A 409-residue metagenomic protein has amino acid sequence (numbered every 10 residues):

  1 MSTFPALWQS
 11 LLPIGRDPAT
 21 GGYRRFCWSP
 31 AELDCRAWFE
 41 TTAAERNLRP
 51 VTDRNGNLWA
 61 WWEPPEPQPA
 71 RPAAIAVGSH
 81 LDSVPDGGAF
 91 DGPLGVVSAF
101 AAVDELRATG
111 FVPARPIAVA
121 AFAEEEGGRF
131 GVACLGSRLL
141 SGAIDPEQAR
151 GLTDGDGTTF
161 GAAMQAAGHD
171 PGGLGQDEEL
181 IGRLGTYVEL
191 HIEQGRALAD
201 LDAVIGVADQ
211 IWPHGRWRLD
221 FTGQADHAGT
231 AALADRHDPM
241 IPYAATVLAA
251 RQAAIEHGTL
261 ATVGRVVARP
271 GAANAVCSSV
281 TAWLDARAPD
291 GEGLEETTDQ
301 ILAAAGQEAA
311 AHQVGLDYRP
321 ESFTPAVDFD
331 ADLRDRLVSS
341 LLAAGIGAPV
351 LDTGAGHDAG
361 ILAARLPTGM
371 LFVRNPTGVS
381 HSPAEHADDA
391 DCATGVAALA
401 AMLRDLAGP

Functional and structural regions predicted by a protein language model:
M1-S29, A123, P320: N-terminal capping segment at the start of a domain
S10-I14, I75-S79, A348-A398: Zn-dependent metallopeptidase/amidohydrolase metal-coordination segment
R16-E63: A non-catalytic alpha/beta surface segment that caps or lines the substrate-entry region of metallo-dependent hydrolase
R24-W28, T262-A272, W283-D290, G315-R334: A short beta-alpha structural unit
E40, A44, R49, W61-G157 (+3 more regions): Active-site metal-coordination/substrate-binding segment of hydrolases, especially metallo-dependent peptidases
D53, V112-P113, L174-E178, T230 (+4 more regions): Flexible, glycine/charged-enriched surface loops at secondary-structure junctions
E124-E125, G131-E292: Midchain, well-structured core segments that form catalytic/ion-binding scaffolds
I211, H227, A231-E256, A303 (+1 more regions): His/Asp/Glu-rich mid-to-C-terminal helical/loop segments that flank catalytic regions of hydrolases
